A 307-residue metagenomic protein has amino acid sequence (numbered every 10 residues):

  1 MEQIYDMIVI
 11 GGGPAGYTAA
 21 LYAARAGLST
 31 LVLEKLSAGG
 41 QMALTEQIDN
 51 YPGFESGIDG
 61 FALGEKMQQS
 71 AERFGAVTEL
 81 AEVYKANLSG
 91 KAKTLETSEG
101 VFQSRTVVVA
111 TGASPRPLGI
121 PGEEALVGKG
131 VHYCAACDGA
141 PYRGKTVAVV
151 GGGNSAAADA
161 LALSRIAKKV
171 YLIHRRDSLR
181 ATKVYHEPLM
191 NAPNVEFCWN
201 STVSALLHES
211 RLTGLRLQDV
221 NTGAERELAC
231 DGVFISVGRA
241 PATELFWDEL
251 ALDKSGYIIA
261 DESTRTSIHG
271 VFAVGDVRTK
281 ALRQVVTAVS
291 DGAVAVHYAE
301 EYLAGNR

Functional and structural regions predicted by a protein language model:
I4-D6, L80-A81, R143-K145, N200 (+1 more regions): Phosphate-coordination loops involved in phosphoryl transfer and adenosine-cofactor binding
Y5-F74, A157-K183, D253: Beta1-alpha1 glycine-rich phosphate/pyrophosphate-binding loop at the start of Rossmann-like nucleotide-binding domains
G12, T111-G112, V237-G238: Glycine-rich, N-terminal phosphate-binding loop of Rossmann-like dinucleotide-binding domains
A71-E96, V101-S104, S164-E262, E301-R307: A Rossmann-like FAD-binding core segment of flavoenzymes
T78-R143, V147, G152: Glycine/small-residue-rich loop that forms an oxyanion/phosphate-binding "nest" at active or ligand-binding sites
G119, A125-P141, V237-T287, D291-V294 (+1 more regions): FAD-site-proximal beta/loop scaffold in flavoenzymes
